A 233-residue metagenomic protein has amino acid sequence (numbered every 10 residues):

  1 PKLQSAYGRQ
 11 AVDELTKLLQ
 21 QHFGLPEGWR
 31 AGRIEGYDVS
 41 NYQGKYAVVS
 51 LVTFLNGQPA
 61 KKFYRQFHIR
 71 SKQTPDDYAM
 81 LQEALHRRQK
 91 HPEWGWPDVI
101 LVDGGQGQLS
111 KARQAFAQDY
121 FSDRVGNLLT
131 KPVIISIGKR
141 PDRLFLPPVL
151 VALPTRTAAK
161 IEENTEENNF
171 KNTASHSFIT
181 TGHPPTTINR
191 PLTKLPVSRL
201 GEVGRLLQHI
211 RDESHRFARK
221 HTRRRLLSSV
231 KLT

Functional and structural regions predicted by a protein language model:
P1-T233: Acidic, glycine-enriched active-site microenvironments
